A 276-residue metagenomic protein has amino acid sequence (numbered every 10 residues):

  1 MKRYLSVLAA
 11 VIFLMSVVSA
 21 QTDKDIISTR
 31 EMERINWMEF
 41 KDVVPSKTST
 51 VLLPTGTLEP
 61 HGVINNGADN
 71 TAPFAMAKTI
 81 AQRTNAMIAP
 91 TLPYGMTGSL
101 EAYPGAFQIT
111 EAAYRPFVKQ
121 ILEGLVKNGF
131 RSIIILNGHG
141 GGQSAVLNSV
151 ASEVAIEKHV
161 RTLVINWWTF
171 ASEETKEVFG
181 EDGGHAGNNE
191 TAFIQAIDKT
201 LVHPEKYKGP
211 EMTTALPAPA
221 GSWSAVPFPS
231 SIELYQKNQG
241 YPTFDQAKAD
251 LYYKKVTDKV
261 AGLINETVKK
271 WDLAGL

Functional and structural regions predicted by a protein language model:
M1-Y4: Positively charged n-region of N-terminal signal peptides that target proteins for export
V7-S16: Bacterial N-terminal signal peptides
Q21-A86, P90-G98, P104-A112, P116-I134 (+1 more regions): Extended, histidine- and acidic-residue-enriched regions that form the cofactor-binding/catalytic faces
